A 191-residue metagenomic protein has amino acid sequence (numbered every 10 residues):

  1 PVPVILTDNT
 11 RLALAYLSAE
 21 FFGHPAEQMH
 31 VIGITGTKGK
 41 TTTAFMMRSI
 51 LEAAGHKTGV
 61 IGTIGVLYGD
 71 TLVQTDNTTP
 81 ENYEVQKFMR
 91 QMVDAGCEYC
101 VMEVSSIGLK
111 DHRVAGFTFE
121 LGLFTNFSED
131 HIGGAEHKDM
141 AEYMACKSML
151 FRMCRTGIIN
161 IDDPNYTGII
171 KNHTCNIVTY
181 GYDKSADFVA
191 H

Functional and structural regions predicted by a protein language model:
P1, A95, E120-H191: Acidic, Mg2+-coordinating active-site environments of NTP-dependent enzymes
P1-G33, T42-G55, S185-D187: Short, basic phosphate-binding NTP loop
V4-L6, V31, T58-V60, G122 (+1 more regions): Conserved beta-strand scaffold positions in the cores of enzyme catalytic domains, especially in NTP/NDP-utilizing
G55-Y68: Short beta-strand-centered segment that lines the nucleotide-binding/catalytic pocket of NTP-utilizing
L72-N82, D130-K138: Flexible beta-alpha connector loops of hexameric P-loop NTPases
C97-I107: Switch II (G3) loop of P-loop NTPases
G108-A115: Conserved helix/coil segment N-terminal to the catalytic DExD/H
